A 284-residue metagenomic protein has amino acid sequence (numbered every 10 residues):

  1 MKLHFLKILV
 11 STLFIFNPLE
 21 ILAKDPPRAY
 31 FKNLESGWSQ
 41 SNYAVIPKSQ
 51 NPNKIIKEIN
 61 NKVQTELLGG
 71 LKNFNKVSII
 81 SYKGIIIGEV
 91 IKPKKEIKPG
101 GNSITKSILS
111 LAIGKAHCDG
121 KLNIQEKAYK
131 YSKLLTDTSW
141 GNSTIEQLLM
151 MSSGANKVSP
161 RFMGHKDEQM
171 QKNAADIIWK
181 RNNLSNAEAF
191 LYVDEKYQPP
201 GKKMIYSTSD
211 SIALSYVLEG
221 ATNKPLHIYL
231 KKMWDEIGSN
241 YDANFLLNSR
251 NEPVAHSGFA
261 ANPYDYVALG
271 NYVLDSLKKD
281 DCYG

Functional and structural regions predicted by a protein language model:
M1-A23: Classical Sec-dependent N-terminal signal peptides that target proteins to the secretory pathway
L19-K95, C118-L122, M150: N-terminal leader/targeting segments and the immediately adjacent pre-domain N-terminus
G69-S78, V90-S139, S143, Q198-Y206 (+1 more regions): Short active-site loop at a secondary-structure junction that contains or immediately precedes the catalytic residue(s)
G84, G100-Q125, L148, L214-L218 (+2 more regions): Active-site SXXK
I85-G88, G164-P200, K224-A243: Short, charged, amphipathic alpha-helices and their helix-cap/turn boundaries
G100-N102, K127, L135-L191: Extended ligand-binding groove/face enriched in aromatic
C118-P160, E195-K196, G220-S257, A261: Active-site helix/loop module of the DD-peptidase/beta-lactamase fold, centered on the serine-lysine SxxK catalytic
D280-G284: A penicillin-recognizing enzyme superfamily signal
